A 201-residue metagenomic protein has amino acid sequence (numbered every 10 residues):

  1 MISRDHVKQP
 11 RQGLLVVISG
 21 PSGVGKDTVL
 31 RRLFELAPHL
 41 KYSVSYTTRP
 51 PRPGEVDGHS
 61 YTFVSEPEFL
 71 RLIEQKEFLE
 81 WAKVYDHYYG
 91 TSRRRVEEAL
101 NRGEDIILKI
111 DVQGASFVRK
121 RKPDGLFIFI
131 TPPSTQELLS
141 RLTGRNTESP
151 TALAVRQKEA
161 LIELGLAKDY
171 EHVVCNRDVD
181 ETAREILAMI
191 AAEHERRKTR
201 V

Functional and structural regions predicted by a protein language model:
M1-L15: Extreme N-terminal, non-catalytic leader segments that precede Walker-type/kinase nucleotide-binding cores
I2-D5, D124, S140, G144-E148 (+1 more regions): NTP-dependent small-molecule kinase module
S19-P21: P-loop (Walker A) phosphate-binding loop of NTP-binding proteins
K26: Conserved lysine of the Walker
V29-L30: Post-Walker A alpha-helix
E35-S43: Post-Walker A helix-loop "phosphate-sensing" segment adjacent to the P-loop in P-loop NTPases
S45-I106, Q113-S116: ATP-dependent small-molecule kinase phosphotransfer cores that center on conserved nucleotide phosphate-binding segments
I106-D111, K120-G144, C175: Conserved phosphate-donor/acceptor-positioning beta-strand/loop module used by diverse small-molecule
